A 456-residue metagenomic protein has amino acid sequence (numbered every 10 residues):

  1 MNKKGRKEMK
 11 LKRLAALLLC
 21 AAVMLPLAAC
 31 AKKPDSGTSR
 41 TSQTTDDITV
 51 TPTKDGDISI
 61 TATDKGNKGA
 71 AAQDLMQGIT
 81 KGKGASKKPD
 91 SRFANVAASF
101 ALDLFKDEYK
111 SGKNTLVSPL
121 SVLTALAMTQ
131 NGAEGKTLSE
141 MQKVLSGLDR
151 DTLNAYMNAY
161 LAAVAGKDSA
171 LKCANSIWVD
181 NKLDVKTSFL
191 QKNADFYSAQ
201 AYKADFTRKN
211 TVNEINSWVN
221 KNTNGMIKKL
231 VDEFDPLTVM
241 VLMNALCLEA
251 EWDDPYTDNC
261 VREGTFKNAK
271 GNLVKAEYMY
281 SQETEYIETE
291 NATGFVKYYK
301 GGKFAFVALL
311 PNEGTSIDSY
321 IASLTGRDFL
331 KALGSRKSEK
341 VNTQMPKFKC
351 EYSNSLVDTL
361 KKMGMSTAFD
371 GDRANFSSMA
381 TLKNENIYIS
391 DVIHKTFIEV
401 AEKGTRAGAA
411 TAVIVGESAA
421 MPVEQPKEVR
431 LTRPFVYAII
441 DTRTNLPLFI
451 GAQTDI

Functional and structural regions predicted by a protein language model:
K3, K7-V23, L27-F206: Detector for small/aliphatic-rich hydrophobic stretches
D55-A72, G112, N154-N312, G334-P422: Non-catalytic, conformational "gating/processing" segments within enzyme and secreted inhibitor domains
L116, T124, S176, A305-A308 (+2 more regions): Structural recognition of the beta-strand scaffold that forms the well-ordered cores of secreted hydrolase catalytic
G135-M141, T315-D318, Y352-N354, G408-A409 (+1 more regions): Extracytoplasmic/secreted cell-surface and envelope-processing proteins
M141-L145, Y256-E263, I317-G326: Short Gly/aromatic-enriched secondary-structure transition segments
P311-K337: Internal alpha/beta scaffold segment
H394-I456: C-terminal soluble interaction/assembly domains
